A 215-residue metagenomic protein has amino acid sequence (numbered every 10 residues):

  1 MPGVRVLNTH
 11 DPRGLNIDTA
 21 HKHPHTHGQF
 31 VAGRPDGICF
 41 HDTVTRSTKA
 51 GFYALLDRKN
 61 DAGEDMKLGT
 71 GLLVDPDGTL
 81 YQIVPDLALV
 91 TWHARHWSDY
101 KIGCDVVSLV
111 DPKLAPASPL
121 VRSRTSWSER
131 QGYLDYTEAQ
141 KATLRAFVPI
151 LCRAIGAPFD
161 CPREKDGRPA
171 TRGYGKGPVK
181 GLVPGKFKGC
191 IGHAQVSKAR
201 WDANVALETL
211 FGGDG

Functional and structural regions predicted by a protein language model:
M1-R13, V31-A32, P112-G215: Basic/polar, cationic surfaces and motifs that engage anionic cell-wall and phosphate/carboxylate ligands
M1-S98: N-terminal catalytic cores of peptidoglycan-degrading enzymes
G37, K101-G103, K188-I191: Structural preference for beta-strand elements that scaffold enzyme active sites
V44-S47, L109, V196: Acidic glycine-/aspartate-rich tracts in secreted/extracellular proteins
R46, R58-A62, V107, A146-P158: Structured segments of extracytoplasmic/periplasmic soluble domains in secreted or envelope-associated proteins
P85-D99, C104, R130-A146: Generic detector of contiguous secondary-structure segments
H96-R122: Short coil-to-beta-strand
